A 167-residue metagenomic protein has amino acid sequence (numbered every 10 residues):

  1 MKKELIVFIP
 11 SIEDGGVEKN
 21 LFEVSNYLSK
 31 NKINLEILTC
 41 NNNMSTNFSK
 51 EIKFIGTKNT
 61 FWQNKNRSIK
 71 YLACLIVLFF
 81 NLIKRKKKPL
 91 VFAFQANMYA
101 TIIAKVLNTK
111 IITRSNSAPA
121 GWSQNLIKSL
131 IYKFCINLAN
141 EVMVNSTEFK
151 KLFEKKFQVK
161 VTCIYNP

Functional and structural regions predicted by a protein language model:
M1-I6: Extreme N-terminal starter segment of soluble prokaryotic enzymes
V7-N66, F149-E154: N-terminal strand-loop element at the rim of the active site of nucleotide-sugar-dependent glycosyltransferases
N41, A93-N97, S146-T147: Helix N-cap/beta->alpha junction signal
C74, F92-Y99, S115-N116: Short His-centered aromatic/hydrophobic patch
F79-I83, N125-M143: Membrane-proximal helix-turn-helix segments that form the acceptor-binding/catalytic region of lipid-linked
L90, A104-G121: Active-site proximal beta-strand in glycosyltransferases
L90, L138-T147, T162: A short beta-strand/loop micro-motif in the catalytic core of glycosyltransferases that engages the nucleotide-sugar
E148, P167: Carbohydrate-associated surface elements
